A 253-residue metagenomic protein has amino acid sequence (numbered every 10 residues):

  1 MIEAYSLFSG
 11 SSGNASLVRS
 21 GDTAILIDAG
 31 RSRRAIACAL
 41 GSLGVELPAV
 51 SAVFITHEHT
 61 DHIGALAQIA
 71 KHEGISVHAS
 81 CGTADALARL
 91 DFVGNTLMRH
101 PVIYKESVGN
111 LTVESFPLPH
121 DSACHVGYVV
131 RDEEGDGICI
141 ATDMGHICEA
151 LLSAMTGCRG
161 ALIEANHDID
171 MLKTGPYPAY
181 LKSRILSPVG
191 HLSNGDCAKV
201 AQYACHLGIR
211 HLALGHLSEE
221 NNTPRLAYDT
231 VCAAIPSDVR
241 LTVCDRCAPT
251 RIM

Functional and structural regions predicted by a protein language model:
M1-L43, V126-D143, G160: Conserved beta-strand hairpin/beta-sheet module of binuclear metal-dependent hydrolase folds, prominently
Y5-A15, T56-L66, A84, A88 (+1 more regions): Structured catalytic core of nucleotide-sugar glycosyltransferases
I27-G30, S51-E58, H78-C81, C139-T142 (+3 more regions): Active-site neighborhood of phospho(di)ester-bond hydrolases with catalytic His/Asp-centered motifs
R33-A79: Active-site metal-binding motif and surrounding structural segment of the metallo-beta-lactamase
H59-I63, A84-A86, S122-A123, H146-E149 (+2 more regions): Active-site environment of divalent metal-dependent phosphoester hydrolases
G64-E73, R89-L90, N222-D229: Metal-dependent catalytic neighborhoods of phosphoester/phosphodiester hydrolases
C81-G135: Metallo-beta-lactamase
E149-D245: Cap/insert and terminal regions of metallo-dependent hydrolase folds
